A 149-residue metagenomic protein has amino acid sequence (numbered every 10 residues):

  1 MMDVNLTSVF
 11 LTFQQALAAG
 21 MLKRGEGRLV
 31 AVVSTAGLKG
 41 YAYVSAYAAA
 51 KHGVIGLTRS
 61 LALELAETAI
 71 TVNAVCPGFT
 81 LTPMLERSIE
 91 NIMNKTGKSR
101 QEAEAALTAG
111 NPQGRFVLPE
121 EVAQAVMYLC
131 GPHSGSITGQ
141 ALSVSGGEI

Functional and structural regions predicted by a protein language model:
M1-L11, V30, V54: Catalytic Tyr-X3-Lys loop
F13, A50, T58: Active-site helix of classical SDR
A18-A19, L63-E64, G135: Alpha-helical segment proximal to the catalytic Tyr-Lys
S34: Residue(s) in the substrate-gating loop at a strand-loop-helix junction that position the organic substrate next
K39-S45, E67-T68, G114, P132: Active-site loop immediately N-terminal to the catalytic Tyr-X3-Lys motif of short-chain dehydrogenase/reductase
G40-A48, S60, S88: Active-site loop-to-helix junction immediately N-terminal to the catalytic Tyr of the SDR YXXXK motif in Rossmann-fold
A66, T71, I137-G139: Short, small/polar-rich loop/turn modules that mediate ligand/substrate recognition or access, typified
Q113-V144: C-terminal substrate-recognition "lid" of short-chain dehydrogenase/reductases
